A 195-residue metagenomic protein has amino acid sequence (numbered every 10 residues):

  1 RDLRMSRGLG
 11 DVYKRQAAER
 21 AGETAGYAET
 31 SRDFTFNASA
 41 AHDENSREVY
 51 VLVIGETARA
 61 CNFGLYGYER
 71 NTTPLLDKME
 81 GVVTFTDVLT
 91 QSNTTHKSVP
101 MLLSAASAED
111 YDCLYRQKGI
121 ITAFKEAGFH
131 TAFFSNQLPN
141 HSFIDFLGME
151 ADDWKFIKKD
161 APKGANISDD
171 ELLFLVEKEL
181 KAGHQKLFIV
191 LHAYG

Functional and structural regions predicted by a protein language model:
R1-R7: Helix-loop-helix transmembrane hairpins and adjacent membrane-interface loops of multi-pass inner-membrane proteins
R7, D11-L52, T57-G195: Active-site-proximal alpha/beta segments of enzymes that process anionic O-linked groups
